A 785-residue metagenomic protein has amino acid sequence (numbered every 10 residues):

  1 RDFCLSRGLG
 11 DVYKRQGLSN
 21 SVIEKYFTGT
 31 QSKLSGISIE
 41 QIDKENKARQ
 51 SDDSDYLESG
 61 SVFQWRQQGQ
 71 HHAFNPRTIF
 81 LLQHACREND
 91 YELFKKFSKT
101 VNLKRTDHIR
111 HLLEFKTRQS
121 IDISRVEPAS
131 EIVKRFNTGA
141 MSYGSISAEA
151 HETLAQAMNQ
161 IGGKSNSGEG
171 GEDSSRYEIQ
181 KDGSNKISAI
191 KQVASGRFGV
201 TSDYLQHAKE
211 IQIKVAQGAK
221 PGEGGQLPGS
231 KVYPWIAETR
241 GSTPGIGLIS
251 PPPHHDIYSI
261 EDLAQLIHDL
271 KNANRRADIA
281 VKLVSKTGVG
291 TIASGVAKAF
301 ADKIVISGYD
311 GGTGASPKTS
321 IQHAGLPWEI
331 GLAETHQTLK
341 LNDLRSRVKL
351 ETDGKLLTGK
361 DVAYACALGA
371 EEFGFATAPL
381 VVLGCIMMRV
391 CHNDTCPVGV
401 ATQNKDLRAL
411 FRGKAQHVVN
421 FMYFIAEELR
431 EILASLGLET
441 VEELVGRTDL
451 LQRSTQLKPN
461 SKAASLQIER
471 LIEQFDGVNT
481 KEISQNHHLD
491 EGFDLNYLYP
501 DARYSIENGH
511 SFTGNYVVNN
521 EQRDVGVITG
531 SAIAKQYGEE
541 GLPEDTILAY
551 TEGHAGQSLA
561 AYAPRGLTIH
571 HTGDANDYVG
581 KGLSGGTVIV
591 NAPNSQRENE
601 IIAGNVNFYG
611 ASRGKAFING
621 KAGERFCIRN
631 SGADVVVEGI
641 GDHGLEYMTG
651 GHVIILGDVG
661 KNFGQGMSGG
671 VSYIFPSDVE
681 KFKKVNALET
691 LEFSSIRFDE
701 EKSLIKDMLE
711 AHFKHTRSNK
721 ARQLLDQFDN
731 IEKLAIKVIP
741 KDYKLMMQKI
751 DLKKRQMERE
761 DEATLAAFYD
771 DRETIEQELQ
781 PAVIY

Functional and structural regions predicted by a protein language model:
D2-L9, Y13: Single conserved hydrophobic/aromatic residue that forms the stacking wall/gate of nucleotide- or nucleobase-binding
S6-R7, G139-G170, S294-V296, A370-G374 (+5 more regions): Conserved phosphate/anionic-ligand binding catalytic regions in large, soluble enzymes, centered on
K14-K44, S167-V200, Q206, S230-V232 (+10 more regions): Terminal amphipathic helices with adjacent charged low-complexity linkers/tails
Q16, H207, K214-P244, G369-K462 (+3 more regions): Mobile "lid/hinge" segments at catalytic clefts and subdomain interfaces of large enzymes
I39-A189, L248, Q265, R447-T455 (+2 more regions): Terminal or standalone catalytic/regulatory effector modules within metabolic enzymes and repeat proteins
I132-G144, G245-H254, N272-I279, T313-Q322 (+2 more regions): Glycine- and acidic
V200-D353, T358-I386, D394-T402, S531 (+5 more regions): Alpha/beta enzyme core
L407-R408, V419, I432-L436, V445-T448 (+1 more regions): Long, distal/terminal scaffolding or interaction modules with repetitive or compositionally biased sequence
